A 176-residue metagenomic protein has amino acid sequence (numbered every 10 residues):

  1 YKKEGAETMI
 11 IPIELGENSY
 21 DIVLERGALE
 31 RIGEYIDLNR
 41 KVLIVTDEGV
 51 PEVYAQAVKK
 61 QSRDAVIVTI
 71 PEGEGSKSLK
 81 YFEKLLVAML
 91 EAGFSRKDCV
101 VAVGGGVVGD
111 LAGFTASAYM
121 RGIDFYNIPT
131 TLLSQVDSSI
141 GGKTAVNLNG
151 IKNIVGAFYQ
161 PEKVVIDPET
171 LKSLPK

Functional and structural regions predicted by a protein language model:
Y1-T8: Short, Lys/Arg-enriched N-terminal segments with co-localized hydrophobic residues within the first ~10-30 amino acids
T8-C99: ATP/NTP phosphate-donor binding region
V58, A112-T115: Hydrophobic residues within alpha-helices that form the first helical element adjacent to the glycine-rich loop
A92-V103, K152-Y159: Short, basic, helix/turn surface patches
G106: Acidic-aromatic/histidine active-site loop/patch
G109: Catalytic nucleophile loop
F114-K176: A glycine/threonine-rich phosphate-anchoring loop and its flanking beta-alpha core in nucleotide/phosphate-binding
